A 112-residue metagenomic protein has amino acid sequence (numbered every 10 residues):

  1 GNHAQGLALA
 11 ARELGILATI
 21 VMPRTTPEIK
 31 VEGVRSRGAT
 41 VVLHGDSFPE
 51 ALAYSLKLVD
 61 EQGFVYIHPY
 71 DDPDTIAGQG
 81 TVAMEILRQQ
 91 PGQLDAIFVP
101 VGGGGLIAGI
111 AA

Functional and structural regions predicted by a protein language model:
G1-L14, P27-I29, P100-A111: Short glycine/serine/threonine-rich phosphate/pyrophosphate-binding segments that cradle anionic phosphate groups
T19-A96: Small/polar-residue-rich loop-to-helix segments that shape phosphate-bearing ligand pockets
R88, A111-A112: Short glycine/serine- and small hydrophobic-enriched flexible loop segments
